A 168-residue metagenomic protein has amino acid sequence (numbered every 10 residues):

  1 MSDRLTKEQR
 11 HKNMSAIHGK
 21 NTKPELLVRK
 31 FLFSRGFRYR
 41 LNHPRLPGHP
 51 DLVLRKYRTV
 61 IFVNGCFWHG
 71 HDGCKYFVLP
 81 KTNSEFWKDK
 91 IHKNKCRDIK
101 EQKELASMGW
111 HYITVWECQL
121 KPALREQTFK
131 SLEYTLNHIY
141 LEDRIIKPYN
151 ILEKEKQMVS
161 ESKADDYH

Functional and structural regions predicted by a protein language model:
M1-T114, C118-H168: Nucleic-acid endo/exonuclease domains
